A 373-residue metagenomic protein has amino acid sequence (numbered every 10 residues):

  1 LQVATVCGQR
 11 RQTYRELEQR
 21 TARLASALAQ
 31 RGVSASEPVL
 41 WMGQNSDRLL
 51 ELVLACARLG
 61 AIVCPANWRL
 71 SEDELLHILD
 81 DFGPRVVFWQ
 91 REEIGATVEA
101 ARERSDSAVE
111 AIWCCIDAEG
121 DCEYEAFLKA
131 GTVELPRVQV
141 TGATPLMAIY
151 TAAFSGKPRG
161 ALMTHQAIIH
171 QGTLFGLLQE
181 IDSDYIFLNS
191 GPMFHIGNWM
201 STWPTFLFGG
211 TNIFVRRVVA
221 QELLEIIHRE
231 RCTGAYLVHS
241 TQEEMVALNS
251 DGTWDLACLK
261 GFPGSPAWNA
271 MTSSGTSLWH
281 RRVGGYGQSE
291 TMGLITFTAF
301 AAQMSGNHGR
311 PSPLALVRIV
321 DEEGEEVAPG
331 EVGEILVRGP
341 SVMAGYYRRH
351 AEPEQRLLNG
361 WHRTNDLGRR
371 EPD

Functional and structural regions predicted by a protein language model:
Q2-S46, L50-L54, S71-L76, D80 (+2 more regions): Conserved AMP-binding/adenylate-forming core of the ANL superfamily
T13-R15, L146-H170: Conserved AMP-binding A3 loop
E18-R23, A161-D182, S190-F194, Q242-E243 (+1 more regions): Conserved structural elements of the adenylate-forming
M42, E325-G330, E334-D373: Conserved ATP-binding/catalytic segment of the ANL
G95-G142, L248-N249, F262: ANL superfamily adenylate-forming
C114, E119, G131-Y150, K157 (+2 more regions): Conserved pre-ATP/AMP-binding loop-to-beta segment of ANL
I169-I186, F194-G234, L248-N249: Conserved AMP-binding/adenylation subdomain of ANL enzymes
L207, R229-L237, E243-M304, L316: Gly/Ser/Thr-rich phosphate-binding loop
